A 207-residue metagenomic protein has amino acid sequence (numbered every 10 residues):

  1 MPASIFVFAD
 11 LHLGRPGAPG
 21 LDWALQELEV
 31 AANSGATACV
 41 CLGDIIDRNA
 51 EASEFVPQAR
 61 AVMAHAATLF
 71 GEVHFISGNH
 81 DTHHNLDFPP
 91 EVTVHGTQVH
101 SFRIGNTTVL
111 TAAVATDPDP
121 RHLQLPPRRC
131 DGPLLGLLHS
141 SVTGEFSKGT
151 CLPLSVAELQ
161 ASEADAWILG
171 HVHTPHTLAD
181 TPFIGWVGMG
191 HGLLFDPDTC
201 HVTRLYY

Functional and structural regions predicted by a protein language model:
M1-Q58, C130-G132: N-terminal active-site segment of His-dependent metallophosphoesterases
V7-A9, C39-D44, E72-N79, H84 (+4 more regions): Active-site neighborhood of phospho(di)ester-bond hydrolases with catalytic His/Asp-centered motifs
H12, M63-A67, P126-C130: Surface-exposed amphipathic alpha-helices with a cationic face
P16-A18, G43-M63, S77, T82-G96 (+2 more regions): Metal-dependent catalytic neighborhoods of phosphoester/phosphodiester hydrolases
G35-A36, T108, E163: Short loop/turn motifs at secondary-structure junctions
Q58-F70, S155-E163: Catalytic-core regions built around general acid/base machinery
H80-A157, T199, L205-Y206: Conserved catalytic scaffold of divalent metal-dependent phosphoesterases
K148-L205: Conserved beta-sheet core of the metallophosphoesterase superfamily
